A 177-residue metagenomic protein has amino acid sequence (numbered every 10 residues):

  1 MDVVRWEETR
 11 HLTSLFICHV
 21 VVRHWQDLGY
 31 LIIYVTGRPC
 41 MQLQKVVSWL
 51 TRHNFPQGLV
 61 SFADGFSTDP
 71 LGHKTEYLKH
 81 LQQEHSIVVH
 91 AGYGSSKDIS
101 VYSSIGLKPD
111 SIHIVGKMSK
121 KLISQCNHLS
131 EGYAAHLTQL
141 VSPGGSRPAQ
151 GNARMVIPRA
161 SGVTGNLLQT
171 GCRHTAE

Functional and structural regions predicted by a protein language model:
R5: Acidic/histidine-rich helix-loop elements that form or flank divalent-metal/phosphate-binding sites at the catalytic
E8-I33, R38-E177: C-terminal cap/substrate-recognition subdomain and adjoining C-terminal extension of metal-dependent phosphatase-like
